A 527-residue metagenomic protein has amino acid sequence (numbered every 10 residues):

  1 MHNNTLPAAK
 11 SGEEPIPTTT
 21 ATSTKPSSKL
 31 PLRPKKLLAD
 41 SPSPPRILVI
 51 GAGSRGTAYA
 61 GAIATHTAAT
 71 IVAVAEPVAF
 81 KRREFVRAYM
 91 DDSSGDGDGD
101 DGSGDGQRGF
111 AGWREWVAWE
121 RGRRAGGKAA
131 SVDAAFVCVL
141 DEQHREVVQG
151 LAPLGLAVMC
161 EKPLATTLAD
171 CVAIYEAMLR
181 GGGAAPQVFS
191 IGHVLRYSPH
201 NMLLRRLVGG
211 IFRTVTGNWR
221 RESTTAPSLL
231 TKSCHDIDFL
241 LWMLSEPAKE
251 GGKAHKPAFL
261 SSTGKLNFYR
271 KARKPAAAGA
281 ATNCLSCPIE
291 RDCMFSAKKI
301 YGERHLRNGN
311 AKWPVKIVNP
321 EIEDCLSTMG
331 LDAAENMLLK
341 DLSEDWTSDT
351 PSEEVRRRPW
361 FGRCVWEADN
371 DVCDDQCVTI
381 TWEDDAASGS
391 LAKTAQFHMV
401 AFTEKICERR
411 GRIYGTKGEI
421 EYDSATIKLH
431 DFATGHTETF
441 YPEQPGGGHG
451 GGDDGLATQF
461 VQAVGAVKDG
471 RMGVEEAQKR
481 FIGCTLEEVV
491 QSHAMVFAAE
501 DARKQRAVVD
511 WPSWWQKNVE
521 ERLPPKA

Functional and structural regions predicted by a protein language model:
H2-D96, D100-G102, L240: N-terminal Rossmann-like dinucleotide-binding module
H2-T19, S23-D40, F136, W360-G362 (+4 more regions): C-terminal helix-rich "cap/oligomerization" subdomain common to oxidoreductases
V72, Q107, D133: Conserved acidic residues
F85-R87, V172, N201-L203, T214-E222 (+4 more regions): Short aromatic-enriched loop/helix-cap "lid" or pocket-rim segments at secondary-structure transitions that line
W113-V132: Short amphipathic alpha-helix with an adjacent loop that forms part of the alpha/beta core around
A134, L140, R145-R196: Beta-strand-loop-alpha-helix segment that lines the small-molecule cofactor/substrate pocket of alpha/beta enzymes
A184-Q187, V194-V355, R506: Predominantly a Rossmann-like dinucleotide-binding segment in NAD(P)-dependent oxidoreductases
K271, A276-G455: NAD(P)-dinucleotide binding in Rossmann-like oxidoreductases
